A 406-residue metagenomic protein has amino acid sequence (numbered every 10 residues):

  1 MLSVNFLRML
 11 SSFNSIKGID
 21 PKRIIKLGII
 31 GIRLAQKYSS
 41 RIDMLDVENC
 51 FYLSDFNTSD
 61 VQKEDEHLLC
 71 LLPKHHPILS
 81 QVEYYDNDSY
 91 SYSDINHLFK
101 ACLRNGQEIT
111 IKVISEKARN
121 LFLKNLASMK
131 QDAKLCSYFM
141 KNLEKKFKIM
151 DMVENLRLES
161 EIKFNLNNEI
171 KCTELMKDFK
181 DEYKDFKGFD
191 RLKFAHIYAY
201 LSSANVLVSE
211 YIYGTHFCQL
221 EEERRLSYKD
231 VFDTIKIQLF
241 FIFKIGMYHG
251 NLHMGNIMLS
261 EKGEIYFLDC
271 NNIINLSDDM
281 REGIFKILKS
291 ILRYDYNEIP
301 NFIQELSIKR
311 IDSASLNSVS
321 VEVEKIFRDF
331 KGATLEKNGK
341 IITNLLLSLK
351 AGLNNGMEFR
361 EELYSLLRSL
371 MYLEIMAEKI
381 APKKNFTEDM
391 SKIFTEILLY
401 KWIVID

Functional and structural regions predicted by a protein language model:
M1-I237, G246, S260-D278, E282 (+1 more regions): Broad phosphate/nucleotide-binding scaffolds in NTP-utilizing and phosphate-metabolizing enzymes
F240: Conserved catalytic network of the ASCE P-loop NTPase/AAA+ motor domain
F243: Helix-to-catalytic-loop junction in kinase catalytic cores
G246, N251-H253: Conserved catalytic-loop position in the HRD/HxD motif
G255-L259: Hydrophobic residue at the +6 position relative to the catalytic HRD Asp in the kinase catalytic loop
